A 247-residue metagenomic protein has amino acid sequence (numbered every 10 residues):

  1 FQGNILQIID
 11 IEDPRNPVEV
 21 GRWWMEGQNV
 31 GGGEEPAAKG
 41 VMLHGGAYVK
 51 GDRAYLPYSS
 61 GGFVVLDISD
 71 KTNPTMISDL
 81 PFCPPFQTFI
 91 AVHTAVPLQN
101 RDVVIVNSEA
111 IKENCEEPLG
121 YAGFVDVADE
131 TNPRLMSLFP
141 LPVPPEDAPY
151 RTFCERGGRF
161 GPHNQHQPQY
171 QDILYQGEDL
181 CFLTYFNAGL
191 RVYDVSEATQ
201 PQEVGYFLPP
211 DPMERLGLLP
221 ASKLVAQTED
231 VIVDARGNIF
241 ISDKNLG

Functional and structural regions predicted by a protein language model:
F1-G247: Feature marking well-ordered beta-strand scaffolds used for ligand recognition
